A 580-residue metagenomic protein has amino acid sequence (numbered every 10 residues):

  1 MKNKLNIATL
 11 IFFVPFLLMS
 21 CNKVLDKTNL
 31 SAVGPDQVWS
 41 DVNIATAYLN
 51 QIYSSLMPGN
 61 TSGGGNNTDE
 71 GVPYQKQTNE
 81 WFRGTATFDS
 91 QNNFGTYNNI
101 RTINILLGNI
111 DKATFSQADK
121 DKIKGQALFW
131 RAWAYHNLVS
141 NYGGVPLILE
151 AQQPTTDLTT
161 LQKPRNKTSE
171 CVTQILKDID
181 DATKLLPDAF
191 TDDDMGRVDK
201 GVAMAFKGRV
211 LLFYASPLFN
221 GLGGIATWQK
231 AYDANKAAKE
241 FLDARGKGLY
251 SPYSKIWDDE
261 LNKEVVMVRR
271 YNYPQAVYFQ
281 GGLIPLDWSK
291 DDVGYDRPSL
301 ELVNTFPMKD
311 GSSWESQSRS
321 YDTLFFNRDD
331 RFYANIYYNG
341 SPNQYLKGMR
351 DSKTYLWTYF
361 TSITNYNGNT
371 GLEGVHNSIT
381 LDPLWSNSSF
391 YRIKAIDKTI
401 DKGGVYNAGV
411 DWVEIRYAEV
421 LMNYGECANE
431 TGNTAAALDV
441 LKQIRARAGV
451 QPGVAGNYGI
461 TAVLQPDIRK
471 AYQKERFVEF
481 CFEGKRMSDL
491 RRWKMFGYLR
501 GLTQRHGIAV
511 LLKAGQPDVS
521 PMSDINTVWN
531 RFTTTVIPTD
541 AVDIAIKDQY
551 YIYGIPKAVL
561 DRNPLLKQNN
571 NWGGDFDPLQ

Functional and structural regions predicted by a protein language model:
K2-L5, V14-D41, I175, G208 (+3 more regions): Bacterial Sec-dependent N-terminal signal peptides
N22-Q77, L149, D180-D181, R197-G371 (+1 more regions): An aromatic- and glycine-enriched ligand-binding surface/loop that stacks and positions planar moieties
D41-T46, N50, S54-M57, K76-Y142 (+11 more regions): Conserved, well-structured interaction surfaces
T96, Q174-L176, K255-G311, Q317 (+5 more regions): Long, intrinsically disordered, low-complexity segments
V420-Y424, T431-V454: Active/binding-pocket-proximal capping segment
